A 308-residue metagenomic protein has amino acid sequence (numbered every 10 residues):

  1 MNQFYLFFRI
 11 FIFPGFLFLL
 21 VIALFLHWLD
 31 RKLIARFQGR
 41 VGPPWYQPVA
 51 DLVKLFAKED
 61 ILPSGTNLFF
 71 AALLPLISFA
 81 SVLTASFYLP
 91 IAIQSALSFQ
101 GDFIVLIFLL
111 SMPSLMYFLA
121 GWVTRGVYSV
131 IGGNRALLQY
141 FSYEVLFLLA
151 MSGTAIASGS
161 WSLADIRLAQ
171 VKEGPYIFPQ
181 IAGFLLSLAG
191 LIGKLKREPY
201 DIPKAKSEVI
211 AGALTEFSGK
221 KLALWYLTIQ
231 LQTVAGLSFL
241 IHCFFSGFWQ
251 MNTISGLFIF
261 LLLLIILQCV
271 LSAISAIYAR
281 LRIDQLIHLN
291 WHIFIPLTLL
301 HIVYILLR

Functional and structural regions predicted by a protein language model:
M1-R308: Alpha-helical transmembrane segments of multi-pass membrane proteins predominantly involved in bioenergetics
